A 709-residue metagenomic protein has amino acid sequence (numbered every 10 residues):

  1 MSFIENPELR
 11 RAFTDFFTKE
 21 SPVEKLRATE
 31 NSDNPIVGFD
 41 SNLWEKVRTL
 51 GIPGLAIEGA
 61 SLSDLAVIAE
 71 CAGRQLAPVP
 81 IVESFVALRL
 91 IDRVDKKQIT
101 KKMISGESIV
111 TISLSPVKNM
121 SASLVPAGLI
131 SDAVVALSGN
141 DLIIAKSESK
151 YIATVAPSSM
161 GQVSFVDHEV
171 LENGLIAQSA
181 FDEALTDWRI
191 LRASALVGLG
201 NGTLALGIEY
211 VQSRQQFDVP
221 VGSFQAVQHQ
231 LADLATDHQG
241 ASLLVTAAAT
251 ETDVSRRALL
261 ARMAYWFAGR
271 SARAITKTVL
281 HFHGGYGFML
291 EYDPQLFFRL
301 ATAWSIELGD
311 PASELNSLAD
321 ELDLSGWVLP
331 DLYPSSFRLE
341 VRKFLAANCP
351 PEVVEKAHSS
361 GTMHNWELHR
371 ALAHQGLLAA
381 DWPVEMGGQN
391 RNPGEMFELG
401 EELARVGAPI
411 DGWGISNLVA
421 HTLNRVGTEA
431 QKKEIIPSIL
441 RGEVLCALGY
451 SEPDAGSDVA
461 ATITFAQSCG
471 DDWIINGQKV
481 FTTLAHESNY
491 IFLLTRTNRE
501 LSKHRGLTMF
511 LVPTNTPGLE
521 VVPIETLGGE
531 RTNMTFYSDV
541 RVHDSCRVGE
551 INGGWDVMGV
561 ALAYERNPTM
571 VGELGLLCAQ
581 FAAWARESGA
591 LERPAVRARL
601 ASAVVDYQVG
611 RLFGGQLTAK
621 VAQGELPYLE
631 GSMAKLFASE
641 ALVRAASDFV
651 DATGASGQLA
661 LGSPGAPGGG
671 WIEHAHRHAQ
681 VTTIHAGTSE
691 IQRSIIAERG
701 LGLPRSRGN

Functional and structural regions predicted by a protein language model:
M1-P78, E314-G412, E434, S438 (+5 more regions): Amphipathic, small/basic residue-rich leader segments at the start of a protein or domain
M1-S2, L9-R10, T14, V67 (+7 more regions): Glycine-rich phosphate/cofactor-binding loops in nucleotide/flavin-utilizing enzymes
S2-A12, I152-Q239, V328-L332, S336-F337 (+5 more regions): Glycine-rich beta->alpha junctions and the first turn(s) of the following alpha-helix
P7-R10, D40-K97, H374-P437, R441-G442 (+8 more regions): Internal helix-loop-helix
K25-P35, Q212, Q216-V219, A235-F267 (+6 more regions): C-terminal helix-coil-helix/basic helical segment that borders enzyme active sites and/or dimer interfaces and provides
S105-V117, A136-L137, G442-Y450: A short, Trp-centered hydrophobic/proline-enriched beta-strand micro-motif
S113-S115, N119-T154, M160-Q162, N424 (+2 more regions): A short core secondary-structure module
V219-S223, Q228-T250, S255-G326, W671: Extended, hydrophobic interaction surfaces within ordered domains
